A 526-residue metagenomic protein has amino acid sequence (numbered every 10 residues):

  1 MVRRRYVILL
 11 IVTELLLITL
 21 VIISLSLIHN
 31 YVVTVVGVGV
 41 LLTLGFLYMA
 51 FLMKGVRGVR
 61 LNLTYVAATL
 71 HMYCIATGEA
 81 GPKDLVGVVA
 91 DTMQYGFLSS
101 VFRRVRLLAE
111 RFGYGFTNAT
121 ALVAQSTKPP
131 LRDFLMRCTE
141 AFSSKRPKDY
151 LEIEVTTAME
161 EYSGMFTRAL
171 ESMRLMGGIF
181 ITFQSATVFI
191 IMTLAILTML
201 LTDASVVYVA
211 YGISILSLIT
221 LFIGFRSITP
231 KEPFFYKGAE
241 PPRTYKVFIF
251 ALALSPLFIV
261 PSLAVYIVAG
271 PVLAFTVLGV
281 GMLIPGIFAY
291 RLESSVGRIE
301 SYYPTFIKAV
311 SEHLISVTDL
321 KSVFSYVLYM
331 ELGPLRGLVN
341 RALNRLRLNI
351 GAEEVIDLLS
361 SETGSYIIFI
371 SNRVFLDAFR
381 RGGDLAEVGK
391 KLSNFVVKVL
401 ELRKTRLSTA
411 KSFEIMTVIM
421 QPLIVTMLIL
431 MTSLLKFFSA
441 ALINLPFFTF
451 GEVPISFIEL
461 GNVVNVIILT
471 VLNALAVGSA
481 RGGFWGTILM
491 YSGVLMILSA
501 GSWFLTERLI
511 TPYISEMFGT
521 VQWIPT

Functional and structural regions predicted by a protein language model:
M1, V7-L15, L201-V209, I228-S255 (+2 more regions): Transmembrane alpha-helical segments and their membrane-interface loop/helix boundaries that make up the transmembrane
V2, D149-L151, S163-T167, F225-Y245 (+1 more regions): Cytoplasmic membrane-interface regions of multi-pass membrane proteins
I8-S24, V35-G45, G164-F225, L402-S479 (+1 more regions): Bilayer-spanning, highly hydrophobic alpha-helical transmembrane segments
Y31-V123, F248-F250, S255-S361, F369-A378 (+5 more regions): Juxtamembrane/interface alpha-helical elements of multi-pass membrane proteins
G115-M136, D149-M165, L218-S227, E354-V374 (+2 more regions): Hydrophobic alpha-helical transmembrane segments
T139-E160, R380-F395: Short, charged cytosolic
E232-E240, I299, T487-L489, Y513-T520: Short, Lys/Arg-enriched, Gly/Pro-containing loop segments at transmembrane-helix junctions of multi-pass membrane
L505-T526: Juxtamembrane boundary at the C-terminal end of a transmembrane helix
